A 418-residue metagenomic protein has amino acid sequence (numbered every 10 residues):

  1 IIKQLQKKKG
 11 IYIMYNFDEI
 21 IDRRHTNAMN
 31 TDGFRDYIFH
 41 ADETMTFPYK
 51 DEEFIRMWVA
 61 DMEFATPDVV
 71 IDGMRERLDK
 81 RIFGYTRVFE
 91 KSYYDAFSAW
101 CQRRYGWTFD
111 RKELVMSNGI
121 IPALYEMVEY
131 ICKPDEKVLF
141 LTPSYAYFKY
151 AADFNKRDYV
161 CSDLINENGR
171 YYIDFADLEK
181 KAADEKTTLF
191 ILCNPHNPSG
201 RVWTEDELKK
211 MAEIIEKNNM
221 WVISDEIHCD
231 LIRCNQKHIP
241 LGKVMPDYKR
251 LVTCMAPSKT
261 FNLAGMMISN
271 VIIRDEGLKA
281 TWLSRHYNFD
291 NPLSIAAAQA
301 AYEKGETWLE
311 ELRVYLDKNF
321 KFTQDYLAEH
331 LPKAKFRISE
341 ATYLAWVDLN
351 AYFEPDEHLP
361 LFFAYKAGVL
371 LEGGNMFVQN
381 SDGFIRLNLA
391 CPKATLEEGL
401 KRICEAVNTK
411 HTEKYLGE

Functional and structural regions predicted by a protein language model:
I1-I13: Short, Lys/Arg-enriched N-terminal segments with co-localized hydrophobic residues within the first ~10-30 amino acids
Y15-G119, E126, A301-K304, K410 (+1 more regions): N-terminal small-domain helix-loop-helix segment of the aminotransferase-like
I82-E213, D230-C234, H238-Y248, V252 (+1 more regions): Conserved core of the PLP fold type I
N155, E185, K217-N218, A367 (+1 more regions): Helix C-cap/helix->beta junction micro-motif
Q236-S258, G277-T281, V369, I385-R386: Conserved active-site segment immediately N-terminal to the catalytic lysine that forms the internal aldimine
R250-E329, K335-S339: PLP-dependent aminotransferase class I/II
L316-D317, H330-K366: Conserved PLP-binding catalytic core of the aspartate aminotransferase-like
F362-L371, F377-E418: PLP-dependent enzyme catalytic core of the Aspartate aminotransferase-like
